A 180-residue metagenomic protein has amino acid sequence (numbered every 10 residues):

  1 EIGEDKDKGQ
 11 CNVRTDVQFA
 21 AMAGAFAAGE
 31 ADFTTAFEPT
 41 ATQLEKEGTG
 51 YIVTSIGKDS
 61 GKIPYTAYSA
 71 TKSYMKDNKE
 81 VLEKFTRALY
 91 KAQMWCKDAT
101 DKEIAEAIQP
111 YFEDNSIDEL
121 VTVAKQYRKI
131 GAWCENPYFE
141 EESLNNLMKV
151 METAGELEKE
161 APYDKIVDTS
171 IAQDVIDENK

Functional and structural regions predicted by a protein language model:
E1-I2, G29, E152: Mid-sequence acidic-hydrophobic segments that form the walls of catalytic/ligand-binding cavities or oligomerization
E1-T15, A23, E45-G48: Ligand-binding cleft/hinge of the Venus flytrap
K6-G9, A25-A27, G131-C134: A short, structure-level motif marking secondary-structure boundaries and short turns
N12-V13, A31, Y138: Residue-level marker of alpha-helix boundaries and capping positions
Q18-F112: Pocket-lining segment of extracytoplasmic ligand-binding domains
T49, P64, T71, K129 (+4 more regions): Glycine-rich, flexible loop/turn motifs
K76-K159: Secondary-structure end/capping motifs
N145-K180: Conserved C-terminal helix/tail region of periplasmic/extracytoplasmic solute-binding proteins
